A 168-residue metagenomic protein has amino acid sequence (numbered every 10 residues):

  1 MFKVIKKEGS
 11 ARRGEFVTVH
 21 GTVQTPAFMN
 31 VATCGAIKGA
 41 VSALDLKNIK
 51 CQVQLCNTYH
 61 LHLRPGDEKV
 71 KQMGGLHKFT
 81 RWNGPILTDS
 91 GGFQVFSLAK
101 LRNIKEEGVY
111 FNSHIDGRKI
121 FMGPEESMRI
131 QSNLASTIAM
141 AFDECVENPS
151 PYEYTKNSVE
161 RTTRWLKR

Functional and structural regions predicted by a protein language model:
M1-R168: Non-catalytic, usually N-terminal nucleic-acid engagement modules in DNA/RNA processing proteins
